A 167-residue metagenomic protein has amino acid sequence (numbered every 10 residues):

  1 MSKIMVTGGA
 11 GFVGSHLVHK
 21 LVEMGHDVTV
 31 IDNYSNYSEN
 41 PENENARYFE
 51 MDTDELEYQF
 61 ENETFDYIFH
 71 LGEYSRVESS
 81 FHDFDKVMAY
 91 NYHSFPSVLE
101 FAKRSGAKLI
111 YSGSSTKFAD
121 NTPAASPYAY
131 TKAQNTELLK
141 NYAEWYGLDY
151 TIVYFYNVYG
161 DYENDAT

Functional and structural regions predicted by a protein language model:
M1-V158: N-terminal Rossmann-like NAD(P)+-binding domain of SDR-like oxidoreductases, especially those catalyzing
N121, D161-T167: Short beta-loop-alpha junction of Rossmann-like oxidoreductase domains
